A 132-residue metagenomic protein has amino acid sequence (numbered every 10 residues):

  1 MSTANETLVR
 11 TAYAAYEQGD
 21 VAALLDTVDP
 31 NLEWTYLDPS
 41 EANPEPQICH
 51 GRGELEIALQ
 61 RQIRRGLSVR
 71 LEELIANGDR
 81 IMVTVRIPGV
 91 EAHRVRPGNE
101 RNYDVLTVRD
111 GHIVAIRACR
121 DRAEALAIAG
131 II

Functional and structural regions predicted by a protein language model:
M1-A4, I57-I132: A beta-strand edge to alpha-helix "cap/lid" segment located at domain peripheries
M1-P30, A127-I132: Short, low-complexity N-terminal intrinsically disordered segments enriched in polar/charged residues
S2, E17, V21, G51-E56 (+1 more regions): A structural signal for well-ordered alpha-helical scaffolds and beta->alpha junctions
V9-A12, A23-L25, L32, G51 (+4 more regions): Hydrophobic pocket/interface hotspot
R10-G19, P39-N43, L59-Q62, T84: Short, mixed-charge, low-aromatic patches
E17, P30-Y36, D79-I81, N99-N102: Short amphipathic alpha-helical segments, especially helix-boundary/capping motifs
D29-G78: A solvent-exposed, acidic/Ser-Thr-rich amphipathic alpha-helical stretch
